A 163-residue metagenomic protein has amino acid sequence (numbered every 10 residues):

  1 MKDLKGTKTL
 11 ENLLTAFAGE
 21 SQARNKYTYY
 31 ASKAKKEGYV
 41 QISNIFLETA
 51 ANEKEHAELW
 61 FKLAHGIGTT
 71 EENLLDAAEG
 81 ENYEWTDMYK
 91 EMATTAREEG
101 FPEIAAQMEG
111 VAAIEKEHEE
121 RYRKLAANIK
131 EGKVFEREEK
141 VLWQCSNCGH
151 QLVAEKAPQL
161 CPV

Functional and structural regions predicted by a protein language model:
M1-V163: Non-heme di-metal
